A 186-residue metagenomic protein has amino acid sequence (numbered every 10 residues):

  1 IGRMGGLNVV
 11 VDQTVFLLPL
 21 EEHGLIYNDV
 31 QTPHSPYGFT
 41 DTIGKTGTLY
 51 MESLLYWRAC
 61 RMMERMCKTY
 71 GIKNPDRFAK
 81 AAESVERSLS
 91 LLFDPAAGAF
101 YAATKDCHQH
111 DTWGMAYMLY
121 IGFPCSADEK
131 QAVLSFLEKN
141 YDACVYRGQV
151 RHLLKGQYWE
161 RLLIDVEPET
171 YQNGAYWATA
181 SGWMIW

Functional and structural regions predicted by a protein language model:
I1-R3, L55-K73, A116-E129, G182-W186: Well-ordered alpha-helical scaffold segments within catalytic/enzyme domains
I1-Y27, Y50-W57, A175-I185: Aromatic-rich carbohydrate-recognition surfaces in CAZymes
G5, I43, Y50, I72 (+2 more regions): Charge-dense, low-complexity intrinsically disordered segments
L7-V11, P75-A82, K130: Hydrophobic packing residues in well-ordered alpha-helices of helical domains and bundles
L20-T48, S84-W177: Extended glycan-interaction surfaces of carbohydrate-active proteins
Y50-L92: Active-site neighborhood of glycoside hydrolase catalytic domains
